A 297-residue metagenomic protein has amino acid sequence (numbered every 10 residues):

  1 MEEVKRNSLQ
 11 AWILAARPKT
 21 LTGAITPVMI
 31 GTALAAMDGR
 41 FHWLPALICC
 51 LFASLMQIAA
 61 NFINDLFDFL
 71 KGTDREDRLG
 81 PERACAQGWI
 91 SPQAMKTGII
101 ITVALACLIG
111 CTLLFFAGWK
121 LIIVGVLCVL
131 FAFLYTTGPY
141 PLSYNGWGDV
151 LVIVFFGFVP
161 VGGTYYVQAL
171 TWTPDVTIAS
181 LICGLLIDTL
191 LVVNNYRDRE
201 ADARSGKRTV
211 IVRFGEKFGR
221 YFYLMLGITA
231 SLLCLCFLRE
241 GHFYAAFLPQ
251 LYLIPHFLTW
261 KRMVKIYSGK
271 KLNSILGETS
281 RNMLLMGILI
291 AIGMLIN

Functional and structural regions predicted by a protein language model:
M1-L44, I48, F52, Y140: Topogenic membrane-insertion module of multi-pass membrane proteins
P27-G31, V150-Y165, C183, V212-E216 (+1 more regions): Small-residue-rich segments of transmembrane alpha-helices in multi-pass membrane proteins, especially helix faces
M29, D38-L66, I122-L130, P174-V193: Membrane-embedded alpha-helical segments that form the functional core of polytopic membrane enzymes, especially those
L55-L79, T189-I211: Acidic (Asp/Glu-rich) catalytic motifs at the cytosolic membrane interface
E76-F116, V210-G241, S280-M286: Multi-pass membrane catalytic core of lipid/isoprenoid biosynthesis enzymes
R83-T171: Intramembrane alpha-helical segments
V152-R199, K217-R220: Functional transmembrane core segments of multi-pass inner-membrane proteins
R239-N297: Extended hydrophobic alpha-helices typical of membrane-associated regions
